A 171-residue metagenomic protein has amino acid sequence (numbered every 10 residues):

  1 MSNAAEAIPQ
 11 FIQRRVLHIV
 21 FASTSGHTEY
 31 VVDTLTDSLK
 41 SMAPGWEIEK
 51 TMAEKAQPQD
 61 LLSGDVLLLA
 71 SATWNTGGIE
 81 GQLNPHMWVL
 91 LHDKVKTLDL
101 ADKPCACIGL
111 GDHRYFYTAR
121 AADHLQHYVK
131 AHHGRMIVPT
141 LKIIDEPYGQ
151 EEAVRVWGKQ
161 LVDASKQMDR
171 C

Functional and structural regions predicted by a protein language model:
S2-R15, H27-Y30, S38, M42 (+2 more regions): FMN-binding flavodoxin-like domain, especially the glycine-rich phosphate-binding loop
V20-A22, I108: Short hydrophobic segments within beta-strands
K55-D60: Short acidic active-site motifs
